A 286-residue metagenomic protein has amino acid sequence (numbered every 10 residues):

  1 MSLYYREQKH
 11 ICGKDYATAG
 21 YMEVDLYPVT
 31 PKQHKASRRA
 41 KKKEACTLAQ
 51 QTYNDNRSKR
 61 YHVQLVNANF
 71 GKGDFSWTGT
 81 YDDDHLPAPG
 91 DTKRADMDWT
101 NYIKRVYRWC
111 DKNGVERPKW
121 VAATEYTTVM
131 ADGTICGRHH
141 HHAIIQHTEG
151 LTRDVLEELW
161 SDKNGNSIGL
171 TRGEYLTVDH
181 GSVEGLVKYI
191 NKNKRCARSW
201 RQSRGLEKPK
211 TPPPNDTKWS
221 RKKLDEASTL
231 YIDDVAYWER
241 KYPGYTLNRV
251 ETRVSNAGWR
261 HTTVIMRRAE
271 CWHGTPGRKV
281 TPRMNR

Functional and structural regions predicted by a protein language model:
M1-G137, H147-R286: Right-hand nucleic-acid polymerase module
H140: A short acidic, Gly/Pro-enriched loop at the edge of an enzyme's catalytic core that lines a small-molecule cofactor
